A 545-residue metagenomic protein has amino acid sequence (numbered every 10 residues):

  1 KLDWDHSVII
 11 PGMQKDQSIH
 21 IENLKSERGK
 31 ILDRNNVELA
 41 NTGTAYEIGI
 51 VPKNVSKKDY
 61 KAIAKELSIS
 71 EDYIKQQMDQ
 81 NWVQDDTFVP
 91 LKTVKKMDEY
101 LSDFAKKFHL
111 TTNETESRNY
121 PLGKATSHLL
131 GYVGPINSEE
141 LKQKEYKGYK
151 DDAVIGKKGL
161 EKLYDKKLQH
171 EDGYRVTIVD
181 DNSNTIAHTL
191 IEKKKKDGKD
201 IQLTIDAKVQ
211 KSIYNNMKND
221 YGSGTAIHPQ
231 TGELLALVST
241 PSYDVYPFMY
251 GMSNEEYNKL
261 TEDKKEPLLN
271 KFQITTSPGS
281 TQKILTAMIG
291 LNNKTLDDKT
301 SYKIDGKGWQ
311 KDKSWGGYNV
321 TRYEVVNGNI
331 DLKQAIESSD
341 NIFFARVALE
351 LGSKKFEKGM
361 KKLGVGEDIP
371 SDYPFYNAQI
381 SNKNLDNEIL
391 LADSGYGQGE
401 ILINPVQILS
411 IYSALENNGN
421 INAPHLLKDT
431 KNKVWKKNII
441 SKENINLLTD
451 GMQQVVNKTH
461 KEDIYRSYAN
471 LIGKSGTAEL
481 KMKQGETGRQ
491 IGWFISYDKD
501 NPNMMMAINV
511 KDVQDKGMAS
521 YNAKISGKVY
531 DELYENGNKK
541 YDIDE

Functional and structural regions predicted by a protein language model:
K1-S223, Y243-P267, I543-E545: Extracytoplasmic/periplasmic proteins that interact with beta-lactams or build/remodel peptidoglycan
Q17-E22, Y46-K53, Y60, Q84-T93 (+10 more regions): Second-shell loop/turn segments in exported
K58-K61, K65, S102, S127 (+20 more regions): Solvent-exposed, polar/charged alpha-helical surfaces in well-ordered, non-transmembrane soluble domains, broadly
Y60, E71, M97-D98, L122-T126 (+10 more regions): Alpha-helix initiation and N-capping motif
D180-L190, Q230-S280, L285-V510, M518 (+2 more regions): Beta-lactam-recognizing serine transpeptidase/beta-lactamase-like catalytic domain environment
G224-P229: Short hydrophobic alpha-helical segments used for membrane anchoring or interfacial signaling
K436, A523-E545: Short, gly/Ser/Thr-rich active-site loops of penicillin-recognizing serine hydrolases
